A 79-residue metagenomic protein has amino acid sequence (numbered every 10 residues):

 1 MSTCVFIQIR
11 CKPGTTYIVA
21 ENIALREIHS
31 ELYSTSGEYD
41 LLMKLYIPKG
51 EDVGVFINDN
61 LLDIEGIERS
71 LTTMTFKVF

Functional and structural regions predicted by a protein language model:
M1-F79: A compositional/biophysical signature of low hydrophobicity enriched in polar/charged and small residues
